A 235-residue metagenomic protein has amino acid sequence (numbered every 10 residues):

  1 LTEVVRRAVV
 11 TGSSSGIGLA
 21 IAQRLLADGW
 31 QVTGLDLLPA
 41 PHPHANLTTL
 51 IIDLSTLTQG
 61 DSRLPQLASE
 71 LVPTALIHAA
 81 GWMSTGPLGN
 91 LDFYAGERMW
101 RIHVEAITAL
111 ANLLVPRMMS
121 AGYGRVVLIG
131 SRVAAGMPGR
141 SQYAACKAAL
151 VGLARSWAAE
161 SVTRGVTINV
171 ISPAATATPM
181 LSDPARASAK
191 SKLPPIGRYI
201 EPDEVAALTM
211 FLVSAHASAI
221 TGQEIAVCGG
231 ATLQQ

Functional and structural regions predicted by a protein language model:
A79-T85, G230: Conserved NAD(P)H cofactor-binding loop of Rossmann-fold oxidoreductase domains
W82, G89-A109, Y123, V127 (+2 more regions): Catalytic Tyr-X3-Lys loop
M83-E97, G139-Q142, M180-P184: Conserved mid-core segment of classical short-chain dehydrogenase/reductases
P116, A159-E160, S218: Alpha-helical segment proximal to the catalytic Tyr-Lys
R125-A149, A154-T163, A175: Catalytic loop of short-chain dehydrogenase/reductase
V162, T167, I220-G222: Short, small/polar-rich loop/turn modules that mediate ligand/substrate recognition or access, typified
P194-V205: A conserved structural motif in NAD(P)-dependent oxidoreductases
M210, T221-Q235: Short C-terminal tail/terminal secondary-structure segment of NAD(P)H-dependent dehydrogenase/reductase domains
